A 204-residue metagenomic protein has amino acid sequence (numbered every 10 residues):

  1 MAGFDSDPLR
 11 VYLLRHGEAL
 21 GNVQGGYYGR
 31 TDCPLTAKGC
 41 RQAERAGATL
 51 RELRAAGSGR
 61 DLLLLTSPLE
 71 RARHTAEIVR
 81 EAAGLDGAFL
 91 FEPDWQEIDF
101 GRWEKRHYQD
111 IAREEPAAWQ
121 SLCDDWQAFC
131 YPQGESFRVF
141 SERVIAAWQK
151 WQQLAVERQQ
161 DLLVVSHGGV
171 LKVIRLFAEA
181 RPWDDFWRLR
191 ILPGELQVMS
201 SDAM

Functional and structural regions predicted by a protein language model:
A2-D5, L9-Y12: Conserved N-terminal beta-strand and adjoining loop/helix that marks the start of the Nudix/MutT-like hydrolase domain
A2-F4, R73, D86, A146-M204: Active-site-adjacent alpha-helix immediately C-terminal to a catalytic or transition-state-stabilizing loop
L9, R15-G87: Active-site-proximal alpha-helix that buttresses catalytic centers in soluble enzyme cores
L20, R71-R73, E97-I98, V170-K172: Short, active-site-adjacent cap segments at secondary-structure transitions
G26-G29, I78-E81, E104-H107, F177-R181: Short, glycine/charged-enriched secondary-structure capping and boundary segments
E44-E52, S141, I145-Q153, R175: Generic structural signal for well-ordered alpha-helical scaffold segments
T66-S67, E142, V165-S166: Short beta-strand scaffold positions
E81-R143, S200: Phosphate-handling substructures
